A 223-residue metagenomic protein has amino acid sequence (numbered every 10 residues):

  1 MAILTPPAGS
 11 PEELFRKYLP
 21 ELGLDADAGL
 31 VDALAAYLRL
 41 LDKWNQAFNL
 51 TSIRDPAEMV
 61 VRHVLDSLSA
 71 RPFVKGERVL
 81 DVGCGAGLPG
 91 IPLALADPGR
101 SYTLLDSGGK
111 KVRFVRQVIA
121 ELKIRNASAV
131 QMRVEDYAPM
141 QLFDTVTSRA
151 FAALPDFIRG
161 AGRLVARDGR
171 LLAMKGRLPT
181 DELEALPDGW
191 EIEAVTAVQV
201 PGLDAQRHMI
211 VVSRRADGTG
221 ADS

Functional and structural regions predicted by a protein language model:
A2-G76, L80, K110-R113, Q117-A127: Class I SAM-dependent transferase core
E12-E13, G90, P155: Short, flexible segments with low predicted structural confidence
L24-D27, V31, L88, G108 (+2 more regions): Short, structured coil/loop segments at alpha-helix boundaries
Q46-T51, A57-E58, A86, R149-A152 (+1 more regions): Flexible, active-site-adjacent loop/turn segments at secondary-structure boundaries
G83: Conserved glycine-centered beta->alpha loop in an early N-terminal alpha/beta scaffold
A86-G99: Conserved SAM-binding loop of SAM-dependent methyltransferases across substrates and taxa, primarily the Class I
G99-T103, S107-S223: S-adenosylmethionine
